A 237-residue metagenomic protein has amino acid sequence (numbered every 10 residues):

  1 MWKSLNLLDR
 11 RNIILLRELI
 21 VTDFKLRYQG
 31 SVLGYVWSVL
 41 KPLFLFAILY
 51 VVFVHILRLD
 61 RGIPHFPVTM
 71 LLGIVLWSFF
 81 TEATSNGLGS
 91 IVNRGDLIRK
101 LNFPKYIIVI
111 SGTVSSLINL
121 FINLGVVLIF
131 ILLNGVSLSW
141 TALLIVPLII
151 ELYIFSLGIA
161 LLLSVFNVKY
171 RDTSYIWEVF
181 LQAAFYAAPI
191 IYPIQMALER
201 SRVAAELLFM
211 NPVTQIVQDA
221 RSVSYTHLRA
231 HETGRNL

Functional and structural regions predicted by a protein language model:
M1-R229, R235: Hydrophobic transmembrane alpha-helices and immediately adjacent juxtamembrane helices of multi-pass inner-membrane
